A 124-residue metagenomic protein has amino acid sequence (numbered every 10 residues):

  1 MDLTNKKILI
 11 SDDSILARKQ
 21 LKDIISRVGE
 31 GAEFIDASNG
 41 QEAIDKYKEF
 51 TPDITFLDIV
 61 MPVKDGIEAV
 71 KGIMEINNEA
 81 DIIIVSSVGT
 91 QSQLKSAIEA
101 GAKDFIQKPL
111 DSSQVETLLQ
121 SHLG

Functional and structural regions predicted by a protein language model:
I15-I35: Two-component/phosphorelay signaling modules centered on CheY-like receiver
N39-E42, D65-E68: Acidic catalytic/metal-coordinating carboxylates
F50-F56: Active-site beta3 strand of CheY-like receiver
M61: Receiver (REC) domain active-site loop signature in two-component systems and cognate sites in sensor histidine kinases
V88-G89: Short, conserved "switch-loop" micro-motifs in signal-transduction and mechanochemical regulators
S92, L110-L119: C-terminal output helix
